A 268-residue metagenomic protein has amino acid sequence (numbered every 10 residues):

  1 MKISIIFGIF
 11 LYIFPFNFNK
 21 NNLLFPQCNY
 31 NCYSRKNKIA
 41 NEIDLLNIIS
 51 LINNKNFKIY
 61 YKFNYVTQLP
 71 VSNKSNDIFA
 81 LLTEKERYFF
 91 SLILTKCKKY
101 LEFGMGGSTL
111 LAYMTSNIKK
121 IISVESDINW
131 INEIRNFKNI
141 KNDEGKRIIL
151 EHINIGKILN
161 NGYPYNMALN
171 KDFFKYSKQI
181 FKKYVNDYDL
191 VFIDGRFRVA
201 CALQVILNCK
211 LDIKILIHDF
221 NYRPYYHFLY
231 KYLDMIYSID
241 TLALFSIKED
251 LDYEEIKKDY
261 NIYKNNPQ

Functional and structural regions predicted by a protein language model:
I3, G8-K74: Juxtamembrane luminal stem/stalk of type II transmembrane Golgi/ER carbohydrate-processing enzymes
N53, P70-K74, A80, N132-I134 (+2 more regions): Long, low-complexity, Lys/Arg-enriched
Y60-T95: Class I SAM-dependent methyltransferase Rossmann-like catalytic core, especially the SAM/SAH-binding loop
D77-E84, F103, M167-K171, R196: Conserved phosphate-coordination/catalytic loops
E84-N160: SAM cofactor-binding core of SAM-dependent methyltransferases, primarily the Rossmann-like beta-alpha-beta module
K85-F90, S108-T109, K175-F181, A202-Q204 (+1 more regions): A generic local structural motif
E151-Q204: Internal catalytic-core helix/loop-beta-alpha segment that presents or stabilizes conserved functional determinants
K183-Y184, L190-Q268: C-terminal substrate-binding/active-site "lid" region of AdoMet-derived donor-dependent transferases
